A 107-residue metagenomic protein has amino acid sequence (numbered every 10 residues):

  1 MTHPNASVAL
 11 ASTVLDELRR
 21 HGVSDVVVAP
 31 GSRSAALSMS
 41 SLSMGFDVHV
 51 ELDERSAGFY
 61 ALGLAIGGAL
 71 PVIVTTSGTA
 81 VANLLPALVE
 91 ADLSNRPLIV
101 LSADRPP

Functional and structural regions predicted by a protein language model:
M1-P107: N-terminal alpha/beta PP-like core and its mobile active-site loop of ThDP/TPP-dependent enzymes
